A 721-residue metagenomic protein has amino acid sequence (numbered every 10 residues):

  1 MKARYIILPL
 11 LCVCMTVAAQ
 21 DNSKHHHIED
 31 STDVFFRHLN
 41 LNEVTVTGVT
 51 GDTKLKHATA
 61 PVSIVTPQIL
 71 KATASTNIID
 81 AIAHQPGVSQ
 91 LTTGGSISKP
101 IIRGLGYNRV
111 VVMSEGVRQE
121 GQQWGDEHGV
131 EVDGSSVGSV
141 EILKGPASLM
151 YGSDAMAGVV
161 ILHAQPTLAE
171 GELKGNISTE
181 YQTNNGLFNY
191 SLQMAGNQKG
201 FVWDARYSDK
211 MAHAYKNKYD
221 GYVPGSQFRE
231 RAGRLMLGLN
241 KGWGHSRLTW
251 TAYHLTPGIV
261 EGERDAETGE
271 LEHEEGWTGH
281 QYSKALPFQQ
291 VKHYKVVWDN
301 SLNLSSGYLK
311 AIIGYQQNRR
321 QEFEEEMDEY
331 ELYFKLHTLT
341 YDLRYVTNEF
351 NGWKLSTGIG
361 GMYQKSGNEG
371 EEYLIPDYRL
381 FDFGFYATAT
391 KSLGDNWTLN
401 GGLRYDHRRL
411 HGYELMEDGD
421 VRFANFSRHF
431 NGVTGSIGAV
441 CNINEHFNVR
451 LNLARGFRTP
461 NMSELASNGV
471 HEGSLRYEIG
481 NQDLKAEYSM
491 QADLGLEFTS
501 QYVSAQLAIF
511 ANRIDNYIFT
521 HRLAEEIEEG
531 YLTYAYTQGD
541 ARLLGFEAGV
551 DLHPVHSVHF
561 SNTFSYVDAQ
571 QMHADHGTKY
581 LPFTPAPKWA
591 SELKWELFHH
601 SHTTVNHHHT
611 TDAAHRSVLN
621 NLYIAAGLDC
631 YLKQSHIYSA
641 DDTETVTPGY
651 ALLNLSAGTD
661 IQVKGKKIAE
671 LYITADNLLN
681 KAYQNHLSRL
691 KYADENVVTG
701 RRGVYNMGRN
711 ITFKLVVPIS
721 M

Functional and structural regions predicted by a protein language model:
M1-Y5, Q20: Positively charged n-region of N-terminal signal peptides that target proteins for export
L11-A19: Hydrophobic h-region of N-terminal signal peptides that target proteins for export in Gram-negative bacteria
R37-N40, G48-V65, I69-T73, T92-P100 (+6 more regions): Outer-membrane beta-barrel proteins, especially TonB-dependent receptors
I82: Active-site-adjacent helical/loop segments in soluble small-molecule enzymes
G87-L91: A short linear hydrophobic-aromatic micro-motif
H599-N606, T610-T611: Short, basic, low-complexity termini and linkers enriched in Ser/Thr/Gly/Pro that act as targeting/leader peptides
A675-N677: Gly/Thr-rich phosphate-binding loop signature of adenosyl cofactor/nucleotide-binding cores
